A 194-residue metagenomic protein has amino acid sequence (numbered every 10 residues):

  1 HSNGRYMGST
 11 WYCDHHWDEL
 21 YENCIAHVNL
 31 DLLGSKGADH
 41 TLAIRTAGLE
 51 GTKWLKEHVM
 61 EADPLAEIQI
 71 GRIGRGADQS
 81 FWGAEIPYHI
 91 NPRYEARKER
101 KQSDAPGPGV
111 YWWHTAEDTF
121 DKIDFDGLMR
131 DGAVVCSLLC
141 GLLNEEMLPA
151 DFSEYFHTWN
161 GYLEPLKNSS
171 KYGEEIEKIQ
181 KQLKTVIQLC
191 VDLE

Functional and structural regions predicted by a protein language model:
S2-W112, D124, N144, G173-E194: Metal-dependent peptidase/peptidase-like ectodomains
D18, F81, P87-Y88, V134-L148 (+1 more regions): Short, well-ordered loop/turn and helix-capping segments at boundaries between secondary-structure elements and domains
G37, T52-K53, P106, L138 (+1 more regions): Short alpha-helical interface elements
R97-N160: His/Asp/Glu-rich mid-to-C-terminal helical/loop segments that flank catalytic regions of hydrolases
L128, G141, L148-E194: Glycine- and aromatic-enriched mobile tails/lids
